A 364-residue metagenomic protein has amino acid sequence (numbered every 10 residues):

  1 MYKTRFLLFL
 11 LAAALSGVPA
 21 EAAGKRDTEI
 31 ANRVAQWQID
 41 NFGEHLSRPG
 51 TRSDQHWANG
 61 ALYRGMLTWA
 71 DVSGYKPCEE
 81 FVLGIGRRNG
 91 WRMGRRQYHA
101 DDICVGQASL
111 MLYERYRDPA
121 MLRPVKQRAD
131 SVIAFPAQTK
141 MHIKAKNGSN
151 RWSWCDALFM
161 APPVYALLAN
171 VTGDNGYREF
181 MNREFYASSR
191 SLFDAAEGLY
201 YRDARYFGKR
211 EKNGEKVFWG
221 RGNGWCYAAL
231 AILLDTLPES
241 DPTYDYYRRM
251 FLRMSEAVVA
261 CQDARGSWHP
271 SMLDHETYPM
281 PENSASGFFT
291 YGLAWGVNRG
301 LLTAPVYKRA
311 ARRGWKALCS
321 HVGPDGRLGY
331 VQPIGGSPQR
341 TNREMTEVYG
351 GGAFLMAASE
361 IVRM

Functional and structural regions predicted by a protein language model:
M1-G24: Bacterial Sec-dependent N-terminal signal peptides
F9-L11, A23-G60, L67-T68, V72-E79 (+8 more regions): CBM-like carbohydrate-recognition segments
L15-G17, D71, D235: Hydrophobic alpha-helical membrane context
P19, G50, M93, Y113 (+6 more regions): Short amphipathic alpha-helical segments at helix-loop
A23, D27-W37, R64, T68 (+3 more regions): Charged/polar interaction segments and conserved charged motifs
G60-Y63, G106, F159-P162, G224-Y227 (+1 more regions): Membrane-embedded glycan transfer/ligation machinery that uses polyprenyl lipid-linked sugar donors/oligosaccharides
E79-L83, W91-Y206, K212-K216, D325: Extended ligand-binding groove/face enriched in aromatic
C155-F159, P163-M272, P279-T290, L302-V331 (+2 more regions): Extended ligand-binding clefts on enzyme/binding-domain cores
